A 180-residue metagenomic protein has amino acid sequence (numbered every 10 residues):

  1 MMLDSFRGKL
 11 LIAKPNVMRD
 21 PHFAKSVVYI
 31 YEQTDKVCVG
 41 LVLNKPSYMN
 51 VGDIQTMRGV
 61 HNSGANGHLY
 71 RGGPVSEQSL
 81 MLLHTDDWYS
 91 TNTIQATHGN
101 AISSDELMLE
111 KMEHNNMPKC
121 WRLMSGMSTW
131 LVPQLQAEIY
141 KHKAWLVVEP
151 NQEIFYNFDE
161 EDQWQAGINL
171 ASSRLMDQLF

Functional and structural regions predicted by a protein language model:
M1-F180: A short aromatic-anchored loop/beta-hairpin motif
